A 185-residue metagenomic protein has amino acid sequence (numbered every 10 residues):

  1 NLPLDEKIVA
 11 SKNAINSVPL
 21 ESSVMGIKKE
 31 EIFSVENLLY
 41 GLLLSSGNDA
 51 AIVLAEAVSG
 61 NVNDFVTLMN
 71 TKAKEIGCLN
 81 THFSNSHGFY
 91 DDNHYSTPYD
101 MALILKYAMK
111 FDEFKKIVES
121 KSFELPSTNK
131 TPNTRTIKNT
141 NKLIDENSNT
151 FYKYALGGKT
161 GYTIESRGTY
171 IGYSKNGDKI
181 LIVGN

Functional and structural regions predicted by a protein language model:
N1-Y99, A108-D112: Active-site-adjacent loops and short helices of periplasmic peptidoglycan-processing enzymes
N61-N185: Penicillin-recognizing serine hydrolase domain
